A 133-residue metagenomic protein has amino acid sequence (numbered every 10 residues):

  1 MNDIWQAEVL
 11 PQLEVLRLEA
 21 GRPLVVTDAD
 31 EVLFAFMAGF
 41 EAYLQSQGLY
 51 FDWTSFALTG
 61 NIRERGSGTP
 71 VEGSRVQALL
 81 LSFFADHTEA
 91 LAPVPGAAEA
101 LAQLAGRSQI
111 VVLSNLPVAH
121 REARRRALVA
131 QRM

Functional and structural regions predicted by a protein language model:
N2-R75: Active-site neighborhood of HAD-like aspartate-dependent phosphohydrolases
V32, L113-S114: Ser/Thr-glycine-rich phosphate-binding loops at phosphate-binding pockets of nucleotides, nucleotide cofactors
G73, A85-V112, V118-R125: Short, acidic loop-to-helix structural element flanking the phosphoryl-transfer center in phosphate-processing enzymes
A78-D86: Short glycine/proline- and acidic residue-enriched helix-loop micro-motifs that form flexible lids or anion-recognition
A130-M133: Structural recognition of alpha->loop->beta junctions
